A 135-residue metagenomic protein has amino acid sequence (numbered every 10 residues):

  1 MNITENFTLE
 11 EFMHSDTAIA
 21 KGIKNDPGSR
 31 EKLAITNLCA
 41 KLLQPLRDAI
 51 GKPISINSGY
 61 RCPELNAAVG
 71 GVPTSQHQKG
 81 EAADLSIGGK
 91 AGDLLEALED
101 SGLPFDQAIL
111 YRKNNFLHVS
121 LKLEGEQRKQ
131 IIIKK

Functional and structural regions predicted by a protein language model:
M1-R47, I133-K135: Extracytoplasmic cell-surface/polysaccharide-interacting catalytic and binding patches
N25, E31, P73-T74, R128: Polar low-complexity intrinsically disordered regions enriched in Ser/Thr and small residues
P27-S29, S55-Y60, G89-L94: N-terminal start-of-chain detector that recognizes signal peptides and the immediate post-cleavage beginning
I35-L42, K52, L65, E81 (+2 more regions): Amphipathic alpha-helical interface surfaces
A40-G70: Extended, low-complexity, intrinsically disordered C-terminal regulatory tails of eukaryotic serine/threonine kinases
T74-A83, I87-K135: Catalytic cores and adjacent binding grooves of peptidoglycan-active enzymes
